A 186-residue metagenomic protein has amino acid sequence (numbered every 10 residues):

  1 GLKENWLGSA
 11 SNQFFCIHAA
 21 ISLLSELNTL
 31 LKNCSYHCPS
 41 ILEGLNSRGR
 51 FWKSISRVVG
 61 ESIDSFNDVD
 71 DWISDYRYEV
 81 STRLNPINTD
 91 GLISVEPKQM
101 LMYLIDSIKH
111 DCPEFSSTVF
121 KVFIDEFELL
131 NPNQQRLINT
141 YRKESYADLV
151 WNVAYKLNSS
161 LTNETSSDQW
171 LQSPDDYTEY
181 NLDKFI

Functional and structural regions predicted by a protein language model:
G1-H110, S173-I186: P-loop NTPase nucleotide-binding core
M100-K121, F127-I186: The catalytic "switch" region of P-loop NTPases
